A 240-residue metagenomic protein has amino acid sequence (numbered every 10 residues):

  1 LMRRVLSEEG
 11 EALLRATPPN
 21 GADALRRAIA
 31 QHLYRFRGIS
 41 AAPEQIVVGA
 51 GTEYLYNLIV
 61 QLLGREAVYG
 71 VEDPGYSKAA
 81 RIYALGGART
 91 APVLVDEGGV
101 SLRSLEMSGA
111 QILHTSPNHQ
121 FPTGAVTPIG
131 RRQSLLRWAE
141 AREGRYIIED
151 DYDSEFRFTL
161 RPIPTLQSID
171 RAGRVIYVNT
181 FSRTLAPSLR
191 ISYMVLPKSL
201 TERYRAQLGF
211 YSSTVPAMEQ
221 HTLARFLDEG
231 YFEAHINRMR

Functional and structural regions predicted by a protein language model:
L1, T159-R161, S188-R190: Short aromatic-enriched loop/helix-cap "lid" or pocket-rim segments at secondary-structure transitions that line
L1, V5, L105, E233-R240: Short, intrinsically disordered, charge-balanced linker/junction segments flanking boundaries in proteins
R3, Q31, N57, A206 (+1 more regions): Generic alpha-helical structural context detector
L6-G144, E155, T159-A172: Conserved core of the PLP fold type I
E53, G75-S77, N118-Q120, D153-S154 (+4 more regions): Short, solvent-exposed loop/turn segments at secondary-structure junctions
V175-R240: PLP-dependent aminotransferase class I/II
